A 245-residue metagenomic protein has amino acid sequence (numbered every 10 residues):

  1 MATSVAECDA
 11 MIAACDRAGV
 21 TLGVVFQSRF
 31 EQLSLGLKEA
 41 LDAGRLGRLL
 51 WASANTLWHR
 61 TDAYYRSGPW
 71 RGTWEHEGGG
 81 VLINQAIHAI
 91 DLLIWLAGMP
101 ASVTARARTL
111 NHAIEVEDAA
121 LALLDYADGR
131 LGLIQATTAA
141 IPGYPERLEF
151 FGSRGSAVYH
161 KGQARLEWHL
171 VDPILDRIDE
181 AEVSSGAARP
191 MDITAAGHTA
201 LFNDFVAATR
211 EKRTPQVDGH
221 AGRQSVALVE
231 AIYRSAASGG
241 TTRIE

Functional and structural regions predicted by a protein language model:
M1-R29, G44: Beta-strand-loop-alpha-helix segment that lines the small-molecule cofactor/substrate pocket of alpha/beta enzymes
V5, L82-A86, A195, Q216-G222: Conserved loop-to-helix N-cap of the C-terminal "lid" that shapes the substrate pocket in Rossmann-like
E7-D9, R17, A127, D204-E245: C-terminal helix-rich "cap/oligomerization" subdomain common to oxidoreductases
T21, S28-A113, G239: Predominantly a Rossmann-like dinucleotide-binding segment in NAD(P)-dependent oxidoreductases
L22-V24, S53, I134, Y159: Hydrophobic residues in well-ordered beta-strands that form the structural core
I90-R165, T199-R213: Contiguous beta-strand/loop segments that form the cofactor/metal-binding neighborhood of enzyme cores
L148, A164-E182: Short polybasic amphipathic segments
R189-F202: Active-site loop of classical SDR/Rossmann-like NAD(P)-dependent oxidoreductases, centered on the catalytic Tyr-X3-Lys
